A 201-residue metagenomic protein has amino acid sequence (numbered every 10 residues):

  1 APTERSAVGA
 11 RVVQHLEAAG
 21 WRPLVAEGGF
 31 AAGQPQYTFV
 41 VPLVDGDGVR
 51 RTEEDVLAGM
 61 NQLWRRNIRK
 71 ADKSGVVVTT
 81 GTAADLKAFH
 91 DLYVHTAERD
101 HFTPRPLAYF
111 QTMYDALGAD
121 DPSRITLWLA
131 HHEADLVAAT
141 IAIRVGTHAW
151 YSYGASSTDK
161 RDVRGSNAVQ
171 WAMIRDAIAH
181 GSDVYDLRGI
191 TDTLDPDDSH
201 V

Functional and structural regions predicted by a protein language model:
P2-A7, Q14-D162, R175-D176, T193: A conserved beta-strand-loop-helix scaffold within acyl/acetyltransferase catalytic domains
V8, L63, V169, D197-H200: Residue-level preference for nonpolar/small residues embedded in alpha-helices
T147, H180-D186, V201: A short pocket-lining beta-strand/turn micro-motif at the edge of beta-sheets
G165: Active-site loop and adjoining helix of the penicillin-binding protein/serine DD-peptidase-beta-lactamase fold
A168-V184: Conserved acyl-CoA
L187-V201: Conserved catalytic-core subdomain
